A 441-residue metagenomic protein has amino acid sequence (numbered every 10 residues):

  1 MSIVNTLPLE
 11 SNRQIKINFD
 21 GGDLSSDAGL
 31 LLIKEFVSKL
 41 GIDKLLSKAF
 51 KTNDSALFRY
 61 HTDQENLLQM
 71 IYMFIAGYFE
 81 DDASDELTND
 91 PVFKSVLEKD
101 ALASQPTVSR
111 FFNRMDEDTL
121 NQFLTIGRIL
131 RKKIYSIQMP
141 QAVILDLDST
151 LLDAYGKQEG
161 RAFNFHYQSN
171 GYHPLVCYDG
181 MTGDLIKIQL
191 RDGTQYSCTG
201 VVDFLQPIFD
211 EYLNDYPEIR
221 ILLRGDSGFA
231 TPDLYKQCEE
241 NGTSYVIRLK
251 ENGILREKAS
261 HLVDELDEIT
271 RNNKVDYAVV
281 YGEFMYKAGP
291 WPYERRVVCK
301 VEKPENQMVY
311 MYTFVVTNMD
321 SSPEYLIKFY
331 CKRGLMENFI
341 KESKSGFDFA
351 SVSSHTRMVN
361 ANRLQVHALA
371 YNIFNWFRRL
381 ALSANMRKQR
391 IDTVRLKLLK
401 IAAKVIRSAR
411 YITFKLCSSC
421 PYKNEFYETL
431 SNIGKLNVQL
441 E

Functional and structural regions predicted by a protein language model:
M1-Y196, V201-D215, L326, R378 (+1 more regions): Dynamic "connector" segments at or just before major functional cores
S2-I15, F19, S244-S345, A403 (+1 more regions): An anionic, glycine-rich sequence signature occurring as long contiguous blocks
L24, A56-E65, E305-N306, S354-L364: Structural motif
F36, S84, Y325-N362, V366-F377: Short amphipathic alpha-helical "interface-anchor" segments enriched in bulky aromatics
F93-K94, L152-A154, D184, Q195-S197 (+7 more regions): Flexible loop/turn segments at secondary-structure boundaries
Y196-I254: Domain-level cores of phosphate- or acyl-group-handling catalytic modules
F349-L416: Basic, amphipathic alpha-helical segments enriched in Lys/Arg and hydrophobic/aromatic residues
